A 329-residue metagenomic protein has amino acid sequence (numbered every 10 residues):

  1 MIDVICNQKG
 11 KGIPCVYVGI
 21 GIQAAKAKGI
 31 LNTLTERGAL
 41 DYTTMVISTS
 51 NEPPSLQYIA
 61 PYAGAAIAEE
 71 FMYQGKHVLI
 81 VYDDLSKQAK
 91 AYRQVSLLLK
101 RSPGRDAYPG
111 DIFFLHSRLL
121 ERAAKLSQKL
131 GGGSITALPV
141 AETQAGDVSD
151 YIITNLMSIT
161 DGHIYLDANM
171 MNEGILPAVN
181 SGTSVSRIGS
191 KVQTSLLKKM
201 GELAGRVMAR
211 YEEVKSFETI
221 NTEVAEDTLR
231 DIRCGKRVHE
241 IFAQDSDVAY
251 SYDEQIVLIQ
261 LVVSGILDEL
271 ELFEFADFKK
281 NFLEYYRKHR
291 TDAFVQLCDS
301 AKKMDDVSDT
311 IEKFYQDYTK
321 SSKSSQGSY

Functional and structural regions predicted by a protein language model:
M1-T49, P53-P61: Phosphate-binding glycine-rich loops and their immediate beta-loop-alpha structural context
C6, G10, N32-L40, E69-Y73 (+4 more regions): Generic secondary-structure signature for well-ordered alpha-helical cores
G12-C15, D41-T44, Q74-L79, G132-L138: Loop/turn-to-beta-strand initiation segments
G19-Q23, S48-E52, D84-S86, R93 (+2 more regions): Short, ordered loop/turn segments at secondary-structure junctions
G29-N32, R93-Q94, D150-Y151: Short amphipathic alpha-helical segments
L34-G38, V95-R101: A glycine- and small-aliphatic-rich helix-loop capping segment at beta-alpha/alpha-beta transitions that lines
Q57-Y92: Phosphate-binding/switch loop-helix module in NTP-utilizing enzymes
E70, K87, L97-Y329: Conserved catalytic/coupling modules of large nucleotide/cofactor-utilizing molecular machines
